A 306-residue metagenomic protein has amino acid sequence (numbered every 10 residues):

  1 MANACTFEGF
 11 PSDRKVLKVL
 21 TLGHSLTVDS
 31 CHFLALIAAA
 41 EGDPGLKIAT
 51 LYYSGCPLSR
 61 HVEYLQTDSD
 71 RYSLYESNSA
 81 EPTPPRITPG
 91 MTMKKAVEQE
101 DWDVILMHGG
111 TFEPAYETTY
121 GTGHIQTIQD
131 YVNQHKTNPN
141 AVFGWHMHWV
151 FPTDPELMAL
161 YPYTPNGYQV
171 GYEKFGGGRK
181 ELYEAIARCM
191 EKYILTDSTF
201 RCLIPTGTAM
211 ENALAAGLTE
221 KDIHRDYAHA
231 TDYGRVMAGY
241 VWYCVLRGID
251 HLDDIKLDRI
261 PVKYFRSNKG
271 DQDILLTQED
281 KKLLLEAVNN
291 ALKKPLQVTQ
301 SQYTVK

Functional and structural regions predicted by a protein language model:
M1, K174-G177, N290, K306: Cysteine-dependent hydrolase recognition
A2-D43, L284, P295, Q300-V305: N-terminal module-boundary/linker segments of secreted carbohydrate-active enzymes
K15, P44-L46, P139, T199: Residue-level signal for beta-strand positions within conserved beta-sheet cores that form or flank
L20-L22, L51, H146: Short hydrophobic segments within beta-strands
L26-T122: Conserved SGNH/GDSL esterase-like catalytic core that processes O-acyl groups on lipids and polysaccharides
G90-A228, D232, C244: Alpha-helical cap/lid subdomain in secreted, periplasmic, or secretory-pathway luminal O-acyl-processing enzymes
D222-K306: Conserved catalytic region of serine esterases and O-acyltransferases that act on ester linkages in lipids
